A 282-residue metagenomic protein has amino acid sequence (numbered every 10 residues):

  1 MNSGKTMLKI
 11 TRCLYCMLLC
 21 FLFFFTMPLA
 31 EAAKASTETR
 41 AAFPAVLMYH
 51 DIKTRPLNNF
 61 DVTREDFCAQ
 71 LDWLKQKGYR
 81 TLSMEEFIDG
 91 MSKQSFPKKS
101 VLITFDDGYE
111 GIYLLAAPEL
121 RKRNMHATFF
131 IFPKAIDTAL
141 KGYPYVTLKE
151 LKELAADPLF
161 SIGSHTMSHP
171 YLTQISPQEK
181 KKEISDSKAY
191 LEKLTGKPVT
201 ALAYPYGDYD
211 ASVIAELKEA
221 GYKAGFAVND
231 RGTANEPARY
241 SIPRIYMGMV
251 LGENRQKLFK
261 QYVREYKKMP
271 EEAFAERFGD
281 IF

Functional and structural regions predicted by a protein language model:
S3-M17: Bacterial N-terminal signal peptides that target proteins for export
Y15-T26: Bacterial N-terminal signal peptides
P28-E31: Sec/Tat signal peptide C-region and signal peptidase I cleavage site
A33-T104, E110-G111, L115, Q174-F282: C-terminal active-site subregion of NodB/CE4 polysaccharide deacetylases
A117-N124, V146-G163: Acidic (Asp/Glu)-rich catalytic clusters
R123-H126, P158-F160, K218-G225: Glycine-enriched alpha-helix->loop->beta-strand junction motifs that scaffold or abut catalytic
N124-Y145: A short, conserved beta-to-alpha structural element at the edge of catalytic cores that scaffolds binding
Y143-K149, E179-E183: Charged helix-capping and loop-helix junction motifs
